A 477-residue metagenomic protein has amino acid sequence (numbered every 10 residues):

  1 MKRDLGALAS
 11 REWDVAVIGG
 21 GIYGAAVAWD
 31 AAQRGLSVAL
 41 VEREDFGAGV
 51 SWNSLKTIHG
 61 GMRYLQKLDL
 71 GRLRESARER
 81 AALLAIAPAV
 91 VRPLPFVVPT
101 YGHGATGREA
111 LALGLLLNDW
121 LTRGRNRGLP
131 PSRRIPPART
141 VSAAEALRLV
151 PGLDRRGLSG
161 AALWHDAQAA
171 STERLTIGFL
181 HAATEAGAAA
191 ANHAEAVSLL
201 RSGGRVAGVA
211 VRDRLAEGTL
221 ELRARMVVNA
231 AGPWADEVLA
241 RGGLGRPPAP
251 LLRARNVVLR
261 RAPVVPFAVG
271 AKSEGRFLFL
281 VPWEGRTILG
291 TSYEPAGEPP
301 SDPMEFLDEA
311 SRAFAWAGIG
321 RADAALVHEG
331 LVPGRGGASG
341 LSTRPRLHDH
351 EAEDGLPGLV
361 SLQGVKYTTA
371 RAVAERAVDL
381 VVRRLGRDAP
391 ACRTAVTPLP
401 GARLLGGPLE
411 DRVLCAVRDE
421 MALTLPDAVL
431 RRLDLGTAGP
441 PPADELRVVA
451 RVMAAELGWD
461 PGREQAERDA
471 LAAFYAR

Functional and structural regions predicted by a protein language model:
M1-V15, D30-R34: Extreme N-terminal leader/targeting segments of oxidoreductases
A16-I18, L222-G232: Short hydrophobic core segments
G20-G21, R43: Glycine-rich Rossmann-fold phosphate-binding loop(s) that bind the pyrophosphate of adenine dinucleotide cofactors
A32-W52: Glycine-rich FAD pyrophosphate-binding loop
K56-L149: Dinucleotide-binding Rossmann-like beta1-alpha1 core, especially the glycine-rich loop that anchors the ADP
D166-R225: Helical element adjacent to the flavin cofactor pocket in flavoenzyme catalytic cores
R174, A182, G245-R255, R261-P263 (+3 more regions): C-terminal catalytic lobe of FAD-dependent flavoproteins
N229-L244: Flavin (primarily FAD) binding-site architecture
